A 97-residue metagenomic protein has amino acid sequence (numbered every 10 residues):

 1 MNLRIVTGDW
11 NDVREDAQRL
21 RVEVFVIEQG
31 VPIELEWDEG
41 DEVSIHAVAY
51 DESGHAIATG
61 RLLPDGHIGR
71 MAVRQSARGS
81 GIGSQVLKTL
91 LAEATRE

Functional and structural regions predicted by a protein language model:
M1-E34, D41-H46, Y50-H55: Short amphipathic alpha-helix that is part of the acyltransferase structural core
E28, H67, G79-G81: Short glycine/serine/threonine-biased micro-segments
E36-E39, G60: Short secondary-structure boundary/capping segments
V48, G54-A72: Conserved beta-strand in the GNAT
M71-G79: A short, internal acetyl-CoA/4′-phosphopantetheine-binding micro-motif in the GNAT/acyltransferase core
G79-A92: Conserved acetyl-CoA-binding loop-helix of GNAT-fold acetyltransferases
E93-E97: Short, intrinsically disordered, charge-balanced linker/junction segments flanking boundaries in proteins
